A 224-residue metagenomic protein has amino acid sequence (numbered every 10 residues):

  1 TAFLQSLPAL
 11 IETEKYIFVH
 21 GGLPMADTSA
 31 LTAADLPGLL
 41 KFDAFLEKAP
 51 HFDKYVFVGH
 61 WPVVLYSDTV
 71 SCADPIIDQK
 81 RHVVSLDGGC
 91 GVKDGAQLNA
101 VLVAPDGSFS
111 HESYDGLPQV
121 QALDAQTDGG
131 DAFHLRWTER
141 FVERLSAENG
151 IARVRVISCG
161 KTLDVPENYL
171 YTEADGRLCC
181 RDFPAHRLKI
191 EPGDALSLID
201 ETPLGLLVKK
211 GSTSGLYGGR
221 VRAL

Functional and structural regions predicted by a protein language model:
T1-V84, C90-D94, S113-L117, G150: Acidic, His/Gly-enriched loop-helix segments that form or flank divalent-metal centers in metallo-dependent hydrolases
L10, V101, V142-R144: A structural signal for short hydrophobic beta-strand segments in well-ordered beta-sheet cores
Y16-I17, G107-S110, G150-A152, G205-L206: Hydrophobic residues embedded in beta-strands of well-ordered beta-sheets
Q79-D131: Binuclear metal-dependent phosphoesterase catalytic core
S110-A122, K161-R177: Short, basic/aromatic beta-hairpin or loop at an interaction surface
D115-R153: Charged, amphipathic alpha-helical linkers/stalks
Q126-W137, D175-E201: SH3/SH3-like (including bacterial SH3b) beta-barrel domains that bind proline-rich motifs or cell-wall ligands
R140-V165, E191-L224: SH3/SH3-like beta-barrel superfamily modules
